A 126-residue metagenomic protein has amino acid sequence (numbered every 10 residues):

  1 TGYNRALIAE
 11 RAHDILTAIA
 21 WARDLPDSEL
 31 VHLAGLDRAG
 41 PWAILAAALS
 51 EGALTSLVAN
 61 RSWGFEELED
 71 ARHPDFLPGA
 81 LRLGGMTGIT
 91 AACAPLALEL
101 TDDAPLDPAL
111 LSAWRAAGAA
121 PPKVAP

Functional and structural regions predicted by a protein language model:
T1-R23, W63-P74: Cap/lid segment of the alpha/beta-hydrolase catalytic domain
R5-I8, A12, A46-A47, F76-L83 (+1 more regions): Hydrophobic alpha-helical scaffolding
D14-T17, W42, G88: Extracytoplasmic/secreted proteins, especially bacterial periplasmic and envelope-associated proteins
A20-D24, G40-E51: Short glycine-enriched nucleophile-adjacent loop and the immediately C-terminal alpha-helix near the catalytic center
A22-D37: Alpha/beta-hydrolase fold nucleophile elbow
S28, A53-L54: Core-facing hydrophobic residues within beta-strands of well-ordered domains
T55-A116: The feature captures the conserved acid-bearing segment of alpha/beta-hydrolase catalytic domains
K123-P126: Short acidic-hydrophobic, aromatic-tinged amphipathic segments that line or gate anion-handling sites
